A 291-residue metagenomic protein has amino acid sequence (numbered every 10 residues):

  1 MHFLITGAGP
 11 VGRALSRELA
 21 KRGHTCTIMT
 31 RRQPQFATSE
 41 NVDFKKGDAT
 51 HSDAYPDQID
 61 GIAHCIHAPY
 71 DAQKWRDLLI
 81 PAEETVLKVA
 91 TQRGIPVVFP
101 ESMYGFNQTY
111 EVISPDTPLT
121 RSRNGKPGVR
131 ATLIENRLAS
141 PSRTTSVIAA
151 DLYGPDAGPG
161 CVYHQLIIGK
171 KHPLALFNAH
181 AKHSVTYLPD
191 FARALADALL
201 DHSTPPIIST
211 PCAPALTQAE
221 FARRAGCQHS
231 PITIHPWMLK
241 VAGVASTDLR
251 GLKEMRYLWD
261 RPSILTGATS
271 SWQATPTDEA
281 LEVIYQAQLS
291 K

Functional and structural regions predicted by a protein language model:
P34-R93: NAD(P)H-binding glycine-rich loop region in Rossmannoid oxidoreductase-like domains and their noncatalytic homologs
E84-V129: Conserved Rossmann-fold NAD(P)-dependent oxidoreductase catalytic core, especially the SDR/UDP-sugar
S102, E135-D156: Conserved beta-loop-beta element that borders a ligand/cofactor-binding pocket
Y153-Q165, D197-I208: Glycine/proline-rich active-site loop of Rossmann-fold NAD(P)-dependent oxidoreductases
L166-T186: A conserved pocket-lining segment of Rossmann-fold NAD(P)-dependent short-chain dehydrogenase/reductase
K182-P189, I208-K240, T275: Substrate-binding strand-loop-helix patch in Rossmann-like NAD(P)-dependent oxidoreductase/epimerase domains
A222-I264: Terminal hydrophobic/aromatic helix or amphipathic segment near a protein terminus
S271-K291: Amphipathic terminal alpha-helices
